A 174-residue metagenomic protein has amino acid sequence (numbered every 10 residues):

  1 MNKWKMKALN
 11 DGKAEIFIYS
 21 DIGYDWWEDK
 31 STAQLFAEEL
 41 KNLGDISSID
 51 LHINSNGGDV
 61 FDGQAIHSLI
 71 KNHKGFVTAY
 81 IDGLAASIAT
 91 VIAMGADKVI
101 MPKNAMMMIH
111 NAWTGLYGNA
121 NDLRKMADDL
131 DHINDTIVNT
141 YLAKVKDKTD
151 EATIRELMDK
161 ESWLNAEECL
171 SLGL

Functional and structural regions predicted by a protein language model:
M1-T90, A96-L174: N-terminal organellar transit peptides
